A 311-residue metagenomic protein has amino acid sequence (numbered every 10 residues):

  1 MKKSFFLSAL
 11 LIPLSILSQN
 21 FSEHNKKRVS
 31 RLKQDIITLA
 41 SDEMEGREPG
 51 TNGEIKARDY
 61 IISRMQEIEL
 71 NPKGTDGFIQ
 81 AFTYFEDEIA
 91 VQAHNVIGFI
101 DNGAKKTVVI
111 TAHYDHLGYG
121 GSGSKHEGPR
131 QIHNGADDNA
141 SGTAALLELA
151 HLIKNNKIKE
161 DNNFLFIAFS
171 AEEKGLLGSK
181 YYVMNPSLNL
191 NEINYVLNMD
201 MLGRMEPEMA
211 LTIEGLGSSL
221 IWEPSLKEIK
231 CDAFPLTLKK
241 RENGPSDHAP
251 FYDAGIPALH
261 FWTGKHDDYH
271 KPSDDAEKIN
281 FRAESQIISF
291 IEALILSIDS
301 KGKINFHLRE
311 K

Functional and structural regions predicted by a protein language model:
M1-E23: Bacterial Sec-dependent N-terminal signal peptides
F21, K26-K56, I68, P72-G74 (+3 more regions): N-terminal capping segment at the start of a domain
F21-N25, D42-N52, Y84-D87, G128-N139 (+5 more regions): Second-shell loop/turn segments in exported
K27, R31-T38, N52-E67, G77 (+8 more regions): Extracytoplasmic/secreted proteins, especially bacterial periplasmic and envelope-associated proteins
I37, R47-I100: A non-catalytic alpha/beta surface segment that caps or lines the substrate-entry region of metallo-dependent hydrolase
G98, I110, G121-K174, I291: Alpha-helical metal-binding/catalytic segments enriched in His/Glu/Asp
F169-K265, N280: Metal-dependent peptidase/peptidase-like ectodomains
D267-K311: His/Asp/Glu-rich mid-to-C-terminal helical/loop segments that flank catalytic regions of hydrolases
